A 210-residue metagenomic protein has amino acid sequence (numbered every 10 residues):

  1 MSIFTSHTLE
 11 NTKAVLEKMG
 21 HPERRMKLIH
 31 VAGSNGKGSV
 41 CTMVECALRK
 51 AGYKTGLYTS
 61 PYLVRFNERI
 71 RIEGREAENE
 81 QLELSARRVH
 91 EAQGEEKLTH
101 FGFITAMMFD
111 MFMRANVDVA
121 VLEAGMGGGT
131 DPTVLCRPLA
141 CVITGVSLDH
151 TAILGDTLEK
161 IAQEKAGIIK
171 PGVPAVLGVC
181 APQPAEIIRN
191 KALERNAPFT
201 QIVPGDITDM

Functional and structural regions predicted by a protein language model:
M1-N11: N-terminal pre-Walker A segment at the start of P-loop NTPase domains
L9, K13-R24, K50-C136, A152-L154: ATP-dependent carboxylate-amine ligase catalytic core
R24-K27, V173: Pre-Walker A (Motif I) flank of P-loop NTPase domains
K27, V31, S39-G56: A conserved segment at the C-terminal end of the G1
K37, G127-T130, D149, Q183: Glycine-rich nucleotide phosphate-binding loop and flanking beta-alpha elements of Rossmann-like dinucleotide-binding
V44, M108, I188: Aromatic/hydrophobic pocket-lining residues that form π-stacking "cages" and hydrophobic walls in ligand
E96, N116-E123, P138-M210: Acidic, Mg2+-coordinating active-site environments of NTP-dependent enzymes
